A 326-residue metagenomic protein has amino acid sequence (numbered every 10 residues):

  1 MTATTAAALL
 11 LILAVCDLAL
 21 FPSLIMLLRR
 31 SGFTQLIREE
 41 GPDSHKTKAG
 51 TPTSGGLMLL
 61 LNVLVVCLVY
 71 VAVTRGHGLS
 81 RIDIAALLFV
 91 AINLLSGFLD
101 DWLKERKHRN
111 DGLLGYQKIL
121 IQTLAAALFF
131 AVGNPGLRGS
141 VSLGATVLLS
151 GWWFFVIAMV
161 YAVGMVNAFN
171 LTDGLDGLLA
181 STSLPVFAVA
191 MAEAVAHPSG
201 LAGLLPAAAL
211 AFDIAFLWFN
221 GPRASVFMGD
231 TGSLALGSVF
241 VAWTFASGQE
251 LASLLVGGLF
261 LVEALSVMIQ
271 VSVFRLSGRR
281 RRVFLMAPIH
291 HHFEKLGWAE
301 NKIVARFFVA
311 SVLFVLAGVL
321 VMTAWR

Functional and structural regions predicted by a protein language model:
T2-V262: "…together with the soluble PPM/PP2C metallo-phosphatase catalytic core" -> "…together with the soluble PPM/PP2C
P22, R29-R38, G258-R306: Membrane-proximal soluble regions of multi-pass membrane proteins
E39-K46, I303-L313: Short linear loop/turn motifs
D100, A287, T323-A324: Short flexible/disordered coil segments
A317-R326: Juxtamembrane boundary at the C-terminal end of a transmembrane helix
